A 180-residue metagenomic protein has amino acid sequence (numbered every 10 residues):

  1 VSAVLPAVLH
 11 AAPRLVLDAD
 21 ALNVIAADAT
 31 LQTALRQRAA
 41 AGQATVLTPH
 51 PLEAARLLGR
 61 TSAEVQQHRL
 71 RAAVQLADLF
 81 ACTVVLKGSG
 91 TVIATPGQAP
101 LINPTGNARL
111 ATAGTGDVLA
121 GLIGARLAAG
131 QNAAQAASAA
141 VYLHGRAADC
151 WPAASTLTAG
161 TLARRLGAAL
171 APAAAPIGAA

Functional and structural regions predicted by a protein language model:
V1-P104, I177-A180: Glycine-rich phosphate/dinucleotide-binding loop and adjoining beta-alpha-beta core of small-molecule
R56, I93-T95, L119, G145-P152: Short active-site-adjacent structural elements
R56, T112-L143: Short, small-residue alpha-helix embedded
R60-R69, G130-Q135, P152-L157: Short, charged, surface-exposed loops that flank catalytic or proteolytic processing sites
R69-A77, A133-R146, A159-G167: Short, well-structured alpha-helical segments that form the helix of a local strand-helix-strand
L101-G114: Short pre-catalytic strand/loop immediately N-terminal to key active-site residues, enriched for Gly-Thr
R146-A180: Charged C-terminal helix
